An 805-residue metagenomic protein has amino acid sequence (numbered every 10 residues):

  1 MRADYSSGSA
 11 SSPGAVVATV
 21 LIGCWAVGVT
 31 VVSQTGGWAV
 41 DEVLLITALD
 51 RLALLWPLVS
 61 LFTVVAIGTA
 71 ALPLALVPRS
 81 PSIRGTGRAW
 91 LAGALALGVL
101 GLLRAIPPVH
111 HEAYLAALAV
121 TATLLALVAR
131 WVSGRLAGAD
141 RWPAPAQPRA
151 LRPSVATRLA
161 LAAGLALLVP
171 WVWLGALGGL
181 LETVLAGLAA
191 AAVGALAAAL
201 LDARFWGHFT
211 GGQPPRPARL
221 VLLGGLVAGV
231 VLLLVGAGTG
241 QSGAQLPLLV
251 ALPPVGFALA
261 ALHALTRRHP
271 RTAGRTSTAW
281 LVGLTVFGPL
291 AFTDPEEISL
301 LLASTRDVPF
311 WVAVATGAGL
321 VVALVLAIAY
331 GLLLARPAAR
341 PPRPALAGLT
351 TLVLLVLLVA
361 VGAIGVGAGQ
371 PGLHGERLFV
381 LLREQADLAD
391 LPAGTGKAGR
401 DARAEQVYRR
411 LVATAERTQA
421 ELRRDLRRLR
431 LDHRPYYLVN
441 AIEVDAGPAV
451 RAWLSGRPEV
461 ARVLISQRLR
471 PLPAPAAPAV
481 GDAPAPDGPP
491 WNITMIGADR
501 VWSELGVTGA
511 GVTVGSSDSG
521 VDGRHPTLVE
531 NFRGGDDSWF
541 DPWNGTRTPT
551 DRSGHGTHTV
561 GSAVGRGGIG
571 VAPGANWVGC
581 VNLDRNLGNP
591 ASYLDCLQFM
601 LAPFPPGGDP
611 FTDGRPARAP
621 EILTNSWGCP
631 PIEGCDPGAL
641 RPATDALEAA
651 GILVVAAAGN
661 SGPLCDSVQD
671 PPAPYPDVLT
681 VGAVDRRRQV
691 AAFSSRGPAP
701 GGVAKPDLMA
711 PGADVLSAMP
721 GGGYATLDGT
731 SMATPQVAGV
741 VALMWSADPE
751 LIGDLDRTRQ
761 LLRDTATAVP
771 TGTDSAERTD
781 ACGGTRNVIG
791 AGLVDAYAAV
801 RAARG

Functional and structural regions predicted by a protein language model:
R2-G36, E42-L74, L115-W131, A192-G194 (+3 more regions): Acidic-leg catalytic submotif of subtilisin-like serine proteases
G8, R343, V356-L373, R434 (+5 more regions): N-terminal domain-start motif of subtilase-like serine proteases
A18-W25, L52-T63, G85-A89, H111-L118 (+9 more regions): Subtilisin-like serine protease catalytic core
C24-A26, W38-T69, A96-P108, A122-L127 (+3 more regions): Inhibitory N-terminal propeptides of secreted protease zymogens
W38-L55, R104-A117, L168-A191, A198 (+8 more regions): Substrate-binding/access-modulating region of protease and related hydrolase catalytic domains
A273-R336: Membrane-embedded alpha-helical segments of integral membrane proteins
G283-G288, D670-S746, Y797-A798: Extracellular S/T/G-rich loop segment that most often corresponds to the catalytic His/Ser-adjacent loop
V578-D584, G712-G784: Hydrolase catalytic cores
